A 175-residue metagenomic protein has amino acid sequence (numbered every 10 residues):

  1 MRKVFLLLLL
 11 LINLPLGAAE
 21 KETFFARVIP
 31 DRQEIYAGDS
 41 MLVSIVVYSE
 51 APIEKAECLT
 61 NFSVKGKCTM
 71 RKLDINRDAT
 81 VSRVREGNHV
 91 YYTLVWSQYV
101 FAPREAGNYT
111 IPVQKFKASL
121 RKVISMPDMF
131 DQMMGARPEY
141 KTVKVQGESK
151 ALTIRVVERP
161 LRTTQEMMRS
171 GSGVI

Functional and structural regions predicted by a protein language model:
V4-L14: Sec-dependent N-terminal signal peptides
A18-I175: Surface-exposed interaction/ligand-binding surfaces
